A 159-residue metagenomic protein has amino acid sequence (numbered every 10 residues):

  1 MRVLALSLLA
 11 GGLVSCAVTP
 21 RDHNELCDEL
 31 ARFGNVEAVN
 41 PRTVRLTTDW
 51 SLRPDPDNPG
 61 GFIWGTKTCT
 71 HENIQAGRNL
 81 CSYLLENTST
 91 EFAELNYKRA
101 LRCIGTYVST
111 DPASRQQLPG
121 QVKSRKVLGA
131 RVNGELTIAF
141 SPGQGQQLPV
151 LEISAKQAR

Functional and structural regions predicted by a protein language model:
V3-L13: Sec-dependent N-terminal signal peptides
L13-V14, K156: Intrinsic disorder/low-complexity segments in short proteins, especially the signal peptide and propeptide regions
S15-C16, A38, G65, S124 (+2 more regions): Intrinsically disordered, low-complexity, compositionally biased regions/tails
C16-G77: N-terminal leader/targeting segments
F62-K123: Long, charged/polar, surface-exposed segments that mediate recognition or autoinhibition
T106-R159: A charged, solvent-exposed segment within the mature domains of Sec-exported extracytoplasmic proteins
